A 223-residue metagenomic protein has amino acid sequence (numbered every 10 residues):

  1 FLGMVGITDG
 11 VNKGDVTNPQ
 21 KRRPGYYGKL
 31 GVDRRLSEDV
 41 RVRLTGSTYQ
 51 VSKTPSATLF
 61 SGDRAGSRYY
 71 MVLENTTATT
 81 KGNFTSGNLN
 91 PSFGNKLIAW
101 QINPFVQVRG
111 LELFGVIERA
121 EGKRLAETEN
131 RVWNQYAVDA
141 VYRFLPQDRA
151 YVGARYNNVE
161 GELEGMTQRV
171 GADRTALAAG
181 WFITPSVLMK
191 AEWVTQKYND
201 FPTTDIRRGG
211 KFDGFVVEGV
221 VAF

Functional and structural regions predicted by a protein language model:
F1-P55: Aromatic- and glycine-enriched pocket-lining scaffold segments that form the walls of small-molecule binding clefts
V40-Q50, P55-F223: Outer-membrane beta-barrel pore domains
